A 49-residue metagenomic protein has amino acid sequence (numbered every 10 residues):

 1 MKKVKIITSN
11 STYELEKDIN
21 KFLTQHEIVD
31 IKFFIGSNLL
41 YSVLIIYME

Functional and structural regions predicted by a protein language model:
M1-N10: Short amphipathic
I6, F33-G36: Hydrophobic/anchoring residues in structured secondary elements
I7, E16, M48: Residue-level signal for functionally critical sites in structured catalytic/ligand-binding pockets
Y13-F34: A short, charged, amphipathic alpha-helix used as a generic interaction element across diverse proteins
L39-E49: Acidic, metal-ligating active-site segments
